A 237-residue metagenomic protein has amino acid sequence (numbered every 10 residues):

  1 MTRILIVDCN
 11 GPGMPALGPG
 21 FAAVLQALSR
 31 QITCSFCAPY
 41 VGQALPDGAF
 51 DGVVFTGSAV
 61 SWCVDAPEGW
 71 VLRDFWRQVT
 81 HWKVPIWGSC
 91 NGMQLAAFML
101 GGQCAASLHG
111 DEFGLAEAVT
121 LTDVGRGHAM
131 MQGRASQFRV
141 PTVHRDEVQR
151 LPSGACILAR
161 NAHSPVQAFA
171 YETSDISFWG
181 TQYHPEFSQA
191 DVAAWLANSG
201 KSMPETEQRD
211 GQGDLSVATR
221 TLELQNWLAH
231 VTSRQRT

Functional and structural regions predicted by a protein language model:
M1-W82, S199, E205-T237: N-terminal beta1-alpha1 cap of cysteine-dependent amidohydrolase-like domains
L5-V7, S35-C37, V54, W87 (+3 more regions): Hydrophobic/aromatic beta-strand patches that form the interior of the parallel beta-sheet core in alpha/beta enzyme
P12-M14, V60-W62, R126, V166 (+1 more regions): Short, acidic Gly/Pro/Ser/Thr-rich loop/turn segments
A16-L17, V64-A66, A96-M99, P152 (+2 more regions): Short glycine-/acidic-enriched loop or helix-start segments at secondary-structure transitions that form or flank
Y40-G42, G92, R145: Short, polar loop motifs at secondary-structure junctions
V60-G125: Cysteine-nucleophile active-site neighborhood
G102-E186: Pocket-forming structural segment of enzyme catalytic cores
C156-R160, S164-T237: C-terminal and late-domain segments of enzyme folds
